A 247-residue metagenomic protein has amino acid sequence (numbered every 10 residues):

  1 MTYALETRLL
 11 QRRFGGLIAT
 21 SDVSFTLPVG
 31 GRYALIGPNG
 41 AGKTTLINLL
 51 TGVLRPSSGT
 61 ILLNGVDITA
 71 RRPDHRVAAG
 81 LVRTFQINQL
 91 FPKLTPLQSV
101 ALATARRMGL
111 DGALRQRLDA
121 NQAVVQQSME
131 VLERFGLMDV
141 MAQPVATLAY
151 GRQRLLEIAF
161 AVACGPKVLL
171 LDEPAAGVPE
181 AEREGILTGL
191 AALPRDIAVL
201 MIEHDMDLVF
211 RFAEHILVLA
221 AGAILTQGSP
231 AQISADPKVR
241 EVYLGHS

Functional and structural regions predicted by a protein language model:
T2-S247: Glycine-rich phosphate-binding loops of nucleotide-dependent enzymes
